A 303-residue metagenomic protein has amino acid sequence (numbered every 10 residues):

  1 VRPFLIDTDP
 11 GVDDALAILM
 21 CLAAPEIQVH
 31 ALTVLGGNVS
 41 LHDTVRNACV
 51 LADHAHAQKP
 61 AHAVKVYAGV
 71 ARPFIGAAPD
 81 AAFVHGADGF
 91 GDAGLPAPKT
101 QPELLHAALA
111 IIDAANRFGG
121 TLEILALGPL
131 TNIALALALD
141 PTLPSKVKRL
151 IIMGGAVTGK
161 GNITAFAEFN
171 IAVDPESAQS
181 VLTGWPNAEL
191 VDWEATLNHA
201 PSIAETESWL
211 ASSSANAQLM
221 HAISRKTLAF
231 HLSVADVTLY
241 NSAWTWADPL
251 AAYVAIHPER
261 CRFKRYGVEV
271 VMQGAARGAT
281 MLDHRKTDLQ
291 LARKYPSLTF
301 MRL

Functional and structural regions predicted by a protein language model:
V1, M20-C21, Q28-V29, F169-E176 (+1 more regions): Conformational coupling and interaction surfaces
R2-V50, D88, A93-N198, I203: Active-site histidine-anchored catalytic micro-motif
V39-D43, F74-I75, A156-K160, E269-T287: Short, mixed-charge aromatic SLiMs
V45-R117, Y295-S297, L303: Metal-dependent C-N hydrolase catalytic cores
H62, G120, L127-P129, G184 (+3 more regions): Short, basic and Ser/Thr-rich N-terminal targeting/leader segments
V66, V181, A252: A residue-level signal for conserved active-site and pocket-lining positions in enzyme catalytic cores
D80, G86, N162-A167, Y240-S242 (+1 more regions): Glycine-rich, flexible loop/turn motifs
